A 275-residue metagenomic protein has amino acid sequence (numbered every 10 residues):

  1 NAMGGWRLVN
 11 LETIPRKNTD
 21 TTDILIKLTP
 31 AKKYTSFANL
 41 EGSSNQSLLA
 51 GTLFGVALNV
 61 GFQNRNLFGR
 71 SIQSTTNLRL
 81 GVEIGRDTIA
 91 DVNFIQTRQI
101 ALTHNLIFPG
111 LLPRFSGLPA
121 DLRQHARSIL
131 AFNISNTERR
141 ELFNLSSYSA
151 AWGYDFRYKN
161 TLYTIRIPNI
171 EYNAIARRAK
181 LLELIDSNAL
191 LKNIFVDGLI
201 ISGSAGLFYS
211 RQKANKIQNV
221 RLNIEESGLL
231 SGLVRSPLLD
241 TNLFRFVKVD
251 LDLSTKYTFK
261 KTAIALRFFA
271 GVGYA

Functional and structural regions predicted by a protein language model:
N1, V9, A31-F37, R79-G81 (+1 more regions): Transmembrane beta-strand segments of outer-membrane beta-barrel domains in Gram-negative and organellar OMPs
N1-A31, E41-N45, A50-A57, G61 (+2 more regions): Extended non-catalytic domains of envelope/secretory-pathway proteins
S36-L40, Q73-T75, D87: A compositional/structural signature marking long, glycine- and acidic/polar-rich segments with frequent tryptophans
L49, G69-R70: Extracytoplasmic segments of membrane-associated envelope/inner-membrane machinery
F62-Q63, R70-G85: A short, charged
N64-R65, K256: Generic secondary-structure boundary/loop-capping signal
R65-L67, I95: Membrane-proximal, glycine/serine-rich, low-complexity loop/turn segments characteristic of large bacterial
